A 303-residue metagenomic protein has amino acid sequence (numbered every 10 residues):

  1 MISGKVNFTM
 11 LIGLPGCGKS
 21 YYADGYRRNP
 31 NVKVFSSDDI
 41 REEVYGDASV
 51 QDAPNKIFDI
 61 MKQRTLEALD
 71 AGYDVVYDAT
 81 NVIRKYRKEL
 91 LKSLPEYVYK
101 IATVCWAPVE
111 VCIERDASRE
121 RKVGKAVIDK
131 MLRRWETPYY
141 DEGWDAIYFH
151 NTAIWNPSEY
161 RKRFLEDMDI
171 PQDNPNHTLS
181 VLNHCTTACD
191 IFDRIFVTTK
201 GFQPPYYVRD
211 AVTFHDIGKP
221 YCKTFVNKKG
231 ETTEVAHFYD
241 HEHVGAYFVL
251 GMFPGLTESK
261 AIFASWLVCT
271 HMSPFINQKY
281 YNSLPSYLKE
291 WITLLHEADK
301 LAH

Functional and structural regions predicted by a protein language model:
M1-K5: Phosphate-binding P-loop
F8-I12, C17, E110-Y160: Conserved GTP-binding G-domain of TRAFAC-class P-loop NTPases and closely related GTPase folds
Y21-Y73: Conserved substrate/cofactor phosphate-moiety recognition/catalytic segment in nucleotide-dependent phosphotransferases
V32-V34, K100-A102, A146-F149: Conserved beta-strand scaffold positions in the cores of enzyme catalytic domains, especially in NTP/NDP-utilizing
Y77-L90: Acidic, metal-coordinating catalytic cores used for nucleic-acid/nucleotide bond scission and strand-transfer chemistry
Y97-C112: Conserved phosphate-donor/acceptor-positioning beta-strand/loop module used by diverse small-molecule
R161-C189, P220, T224-V235: Active-site flanking loop/helix segments enriched in acidic
D193, V197-H303: Divalent metal-dependent catalytic cores for phosphoryl transfer on phosphate-bearing substrates
